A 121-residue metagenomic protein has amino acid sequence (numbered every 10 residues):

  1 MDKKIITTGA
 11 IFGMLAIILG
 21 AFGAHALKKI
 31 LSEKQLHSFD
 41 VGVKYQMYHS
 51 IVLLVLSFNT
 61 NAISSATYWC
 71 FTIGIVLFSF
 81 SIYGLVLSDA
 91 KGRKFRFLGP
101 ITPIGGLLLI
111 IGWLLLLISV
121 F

Functional and structural regions predicted by a protein language model:
M1-F121: Polytopic transmembrane helical bundles with strong interfacial aromatic enrichment
